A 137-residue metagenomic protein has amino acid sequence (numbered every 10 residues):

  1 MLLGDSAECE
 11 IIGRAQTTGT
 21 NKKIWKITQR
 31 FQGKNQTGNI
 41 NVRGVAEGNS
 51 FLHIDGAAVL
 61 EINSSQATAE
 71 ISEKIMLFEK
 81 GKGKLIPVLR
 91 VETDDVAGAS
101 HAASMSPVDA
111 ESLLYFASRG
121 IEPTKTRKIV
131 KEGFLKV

Functional and structural regions predicted by a protein language model:
M1-I121, K131-V137: Conserved beta-strand/loop scaffold segments within soluble protein domains that form the structured core and edges
